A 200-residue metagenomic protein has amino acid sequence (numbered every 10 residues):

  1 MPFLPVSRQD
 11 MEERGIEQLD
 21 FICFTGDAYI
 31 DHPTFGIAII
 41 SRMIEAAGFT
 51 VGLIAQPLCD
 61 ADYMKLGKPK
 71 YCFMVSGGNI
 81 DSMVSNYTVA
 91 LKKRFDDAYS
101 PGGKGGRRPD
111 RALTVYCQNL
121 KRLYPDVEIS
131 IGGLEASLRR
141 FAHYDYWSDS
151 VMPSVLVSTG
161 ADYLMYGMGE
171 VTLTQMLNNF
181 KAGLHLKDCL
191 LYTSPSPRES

Functional and structural regions predicted by a protein language model:
M1-G15: Short N-terminal or domain-adjacent regulatory/targeting segments
L19-T25, H32-K70: Nucleic acid-processing catalytic cores of prokaryotic defense/repair systems
G48, D60, N119, S148-D149 (+4 more regions): Catalytic cores of nucleotide-enabled group-transfer and carboxylate-activating enzymes in metabolic and assembly-line
M83-P109: A solvent-exposed, charged loop/short amphipathic helix patch at secondary-structure junctions
Y124-G133: Short beta-strand/loop segments at the ligand-binding rim of alpha/beta enzyme cores
G133-E135, R139-L156: Short, glycine/polar-rich helix-capping loops at beta-to-alpha or helix-loop-helix junctions that flank or form
G169-A182: Two-component system phosphotransfer/interaction surface
Y192-E199: Conserved small/polar residues in nucleotide/adenosyl-binding loops
